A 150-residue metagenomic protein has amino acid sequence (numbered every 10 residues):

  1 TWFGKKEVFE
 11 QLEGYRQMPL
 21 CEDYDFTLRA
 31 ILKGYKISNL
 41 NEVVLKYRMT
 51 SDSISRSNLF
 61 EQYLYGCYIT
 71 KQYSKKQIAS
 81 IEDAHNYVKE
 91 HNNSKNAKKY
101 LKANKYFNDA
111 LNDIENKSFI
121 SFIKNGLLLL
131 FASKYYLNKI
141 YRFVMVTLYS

Functional and structural regions predicted by a protein language model:
T1-C67: Conserved nucleotide-sugar donor-binding catalytic segment
M49-S150: C-terminal subregions of glycosyltransferases and related glycan-biosynthesis enzymes
